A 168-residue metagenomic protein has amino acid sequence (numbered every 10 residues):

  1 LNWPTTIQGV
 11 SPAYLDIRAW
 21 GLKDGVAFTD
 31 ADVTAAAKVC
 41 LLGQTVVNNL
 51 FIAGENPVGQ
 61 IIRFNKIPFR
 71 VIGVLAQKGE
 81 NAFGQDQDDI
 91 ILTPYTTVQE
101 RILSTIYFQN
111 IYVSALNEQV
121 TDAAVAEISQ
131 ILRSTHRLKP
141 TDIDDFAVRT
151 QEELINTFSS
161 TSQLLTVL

Functional and structural regions predicted by a protein language model:
T6-Q8, P12-D32, A36-T141: Mid-to-C-terminal secondary-structure elements that act as membrane-proximal/extracytoplasmic interface segments
Y112, I128, K139-L168: Peri-transmembrane interface segments
